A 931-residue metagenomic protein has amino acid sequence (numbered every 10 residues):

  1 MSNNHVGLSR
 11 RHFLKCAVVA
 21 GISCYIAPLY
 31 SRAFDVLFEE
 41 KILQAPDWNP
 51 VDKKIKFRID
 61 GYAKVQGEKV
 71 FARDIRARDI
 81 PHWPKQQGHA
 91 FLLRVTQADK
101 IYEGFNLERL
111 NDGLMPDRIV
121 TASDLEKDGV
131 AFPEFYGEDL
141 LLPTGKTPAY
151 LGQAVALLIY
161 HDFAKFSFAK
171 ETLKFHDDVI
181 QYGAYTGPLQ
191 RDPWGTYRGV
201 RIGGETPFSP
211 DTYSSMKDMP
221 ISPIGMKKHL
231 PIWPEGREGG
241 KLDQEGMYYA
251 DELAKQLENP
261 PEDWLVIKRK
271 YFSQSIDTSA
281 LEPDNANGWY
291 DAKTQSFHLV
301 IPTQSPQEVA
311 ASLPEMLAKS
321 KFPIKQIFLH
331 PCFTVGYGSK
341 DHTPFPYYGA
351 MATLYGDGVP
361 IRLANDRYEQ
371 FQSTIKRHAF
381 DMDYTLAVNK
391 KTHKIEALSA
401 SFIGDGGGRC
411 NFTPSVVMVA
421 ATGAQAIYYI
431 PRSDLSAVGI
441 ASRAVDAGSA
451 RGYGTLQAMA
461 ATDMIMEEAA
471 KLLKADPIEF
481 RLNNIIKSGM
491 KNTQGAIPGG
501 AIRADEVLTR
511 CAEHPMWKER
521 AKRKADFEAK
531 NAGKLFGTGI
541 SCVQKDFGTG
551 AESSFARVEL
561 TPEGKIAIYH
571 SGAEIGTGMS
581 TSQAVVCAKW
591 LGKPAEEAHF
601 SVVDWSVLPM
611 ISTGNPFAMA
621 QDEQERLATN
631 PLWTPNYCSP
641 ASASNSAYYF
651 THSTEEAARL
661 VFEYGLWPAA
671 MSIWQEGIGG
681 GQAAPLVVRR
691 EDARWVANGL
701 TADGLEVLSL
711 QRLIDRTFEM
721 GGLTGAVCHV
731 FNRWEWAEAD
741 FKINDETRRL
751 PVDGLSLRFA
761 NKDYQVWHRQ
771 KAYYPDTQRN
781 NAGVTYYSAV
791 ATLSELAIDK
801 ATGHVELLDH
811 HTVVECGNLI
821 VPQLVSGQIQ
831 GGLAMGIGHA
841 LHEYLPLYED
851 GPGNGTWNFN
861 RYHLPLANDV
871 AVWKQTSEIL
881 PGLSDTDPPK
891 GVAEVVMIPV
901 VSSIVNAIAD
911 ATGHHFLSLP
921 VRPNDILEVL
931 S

Functional and structural regions predicted by a protein language model:
M1-L8, H12, F34-D35: N-terminal secretory signal peptides
C16, F34, S123, K319-Q326 (+6 more regions): C-terminal catalytic domains of large/alpha subunits in multi-subunit enzymes
Y30-M219: Flexible, low-hydrophobicity surface segments
V51, Y185-L257, Q624-E625, G677-P685 (+2 more regions): Surface-exposed intrinsically disordered loops and tails
E126-A156, D341-Y348, D357-V359, N365-T374 (+1 more regions): Aromatic/His-enriched, Gly/Pro-containing loop or helix-boundary segments that lie immediately adjacent to catalytic
S209-L317, I485-E563, Q778, T792 (+1 more regions): Helix-loop-helix junctions that connect adjacent transmembrane helices in secondary transporters/permeases, recognized
F328, F333-A364, Q372, M579-C587: Thiamine diphosphate
V359-I403, H652, E656-Q675: Phosphate/diphosphate-binding loops
